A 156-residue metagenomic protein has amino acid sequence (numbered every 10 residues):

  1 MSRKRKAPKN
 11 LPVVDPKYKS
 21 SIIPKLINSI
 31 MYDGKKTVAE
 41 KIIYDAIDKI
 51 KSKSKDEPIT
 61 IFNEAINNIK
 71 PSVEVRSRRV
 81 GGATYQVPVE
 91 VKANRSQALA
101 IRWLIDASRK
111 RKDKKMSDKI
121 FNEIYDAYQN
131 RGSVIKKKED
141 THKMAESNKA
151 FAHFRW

Functional and structural regions predicted by a protein language model:
S2-D33, T37, Y44-W156: Strongly charged
